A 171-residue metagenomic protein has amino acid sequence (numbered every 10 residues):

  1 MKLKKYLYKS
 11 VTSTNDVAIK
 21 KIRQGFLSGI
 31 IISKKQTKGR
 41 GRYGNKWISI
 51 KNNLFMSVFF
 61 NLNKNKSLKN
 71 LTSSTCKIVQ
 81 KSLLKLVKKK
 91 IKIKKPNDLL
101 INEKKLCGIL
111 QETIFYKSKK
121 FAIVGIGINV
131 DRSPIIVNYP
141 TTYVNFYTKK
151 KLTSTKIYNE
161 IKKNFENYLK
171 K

Functional and structural regions predicted by a protein language model:
M1-K89, K151: N-terminal lobe of the biotin/lipoate ligase/transferase fold
K4-L7, N63-I91, I101-K171: Long, positively charged amphipathic alpha-helical accessory segments at protein N-termini or as interdomain linkers
G25-F26, S49-K51, K94, S118 (+1 more regions): A generic fold-level signal
